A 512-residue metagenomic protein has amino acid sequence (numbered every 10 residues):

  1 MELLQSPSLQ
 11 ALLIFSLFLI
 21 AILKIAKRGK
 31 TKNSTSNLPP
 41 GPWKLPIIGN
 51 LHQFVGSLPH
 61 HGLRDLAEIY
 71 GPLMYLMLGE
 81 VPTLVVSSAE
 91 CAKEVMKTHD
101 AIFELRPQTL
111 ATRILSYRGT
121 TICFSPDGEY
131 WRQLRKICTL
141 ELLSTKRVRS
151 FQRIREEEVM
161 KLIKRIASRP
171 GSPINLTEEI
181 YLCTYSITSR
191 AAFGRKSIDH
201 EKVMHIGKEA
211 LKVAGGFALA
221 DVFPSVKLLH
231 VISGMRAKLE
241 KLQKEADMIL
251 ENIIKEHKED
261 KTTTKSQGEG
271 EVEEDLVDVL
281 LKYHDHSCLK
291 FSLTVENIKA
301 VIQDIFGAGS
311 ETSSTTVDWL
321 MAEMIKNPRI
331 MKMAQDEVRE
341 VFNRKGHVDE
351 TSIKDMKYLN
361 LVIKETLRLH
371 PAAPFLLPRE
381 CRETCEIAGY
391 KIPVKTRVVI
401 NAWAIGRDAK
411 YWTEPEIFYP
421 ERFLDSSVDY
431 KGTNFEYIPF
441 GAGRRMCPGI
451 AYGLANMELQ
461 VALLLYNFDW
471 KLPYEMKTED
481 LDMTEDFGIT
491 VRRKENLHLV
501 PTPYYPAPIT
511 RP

Functional and structural regions predicted by a protein language model:
M1-K32, S186, A455: Terminal signal-anchor or tail-anchor transmembrane helices that tether membrane-associated enzymes to cellular
M1-P7, I489-P512: C-terminal helix/juxtamembrane-tail motif
K32-I154, N175, I180-I187, E201-K227 (+1 more regions): Cytochrome P450 substrate-recognition site 1
L51-G71, M248, P328, H347-G389 (+3 more regions): Conserved cytochrome P450 K-helix E-x-x-R motif and the immediately C-terminal K′/meander segment
L105-L115, R149-V317, M333, E350: Cytochrome P450 heme-thiolate monooxygenase catalytic core
Q303, S426-M457, T484-D486: Cytochrome P450 heme-thiolate "Cys pocket" and heme-binding signature region
P328-I330, I450-T490: Cytochrome P450 heme-binding "Cys pocket" and the immediately downstream C-terminal segment
I400-V428: Conserved cytochrome P450 K-helix/beta-meander segment immediately N-terminal to the heme-binding cysteine loop
